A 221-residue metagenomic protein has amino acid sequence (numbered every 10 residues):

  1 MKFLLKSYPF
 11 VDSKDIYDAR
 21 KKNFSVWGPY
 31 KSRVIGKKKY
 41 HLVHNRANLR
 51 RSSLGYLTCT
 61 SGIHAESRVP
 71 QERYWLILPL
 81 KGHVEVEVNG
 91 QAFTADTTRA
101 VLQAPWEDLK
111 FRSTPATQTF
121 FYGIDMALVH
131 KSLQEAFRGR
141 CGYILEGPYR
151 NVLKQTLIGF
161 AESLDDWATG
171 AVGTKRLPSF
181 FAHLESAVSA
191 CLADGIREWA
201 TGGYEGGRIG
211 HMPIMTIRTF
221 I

Functional and structural regions predicted by a protein language model:
M1-L78: N-terminal low-complexity or simple alpha-helical regulatory segments that function as activation/interaction modules
K2-V11, K21-I35, E85-I221: Alpha-helical bundle regulatory/interaction domains
S61, L80-G82, M126-L128: Non-catalytic surface loops within mature trypsin-like serine protease
E66-T98: Glycine-rich active-site/cofactor-binding loop and its immediate structural neighborhood
